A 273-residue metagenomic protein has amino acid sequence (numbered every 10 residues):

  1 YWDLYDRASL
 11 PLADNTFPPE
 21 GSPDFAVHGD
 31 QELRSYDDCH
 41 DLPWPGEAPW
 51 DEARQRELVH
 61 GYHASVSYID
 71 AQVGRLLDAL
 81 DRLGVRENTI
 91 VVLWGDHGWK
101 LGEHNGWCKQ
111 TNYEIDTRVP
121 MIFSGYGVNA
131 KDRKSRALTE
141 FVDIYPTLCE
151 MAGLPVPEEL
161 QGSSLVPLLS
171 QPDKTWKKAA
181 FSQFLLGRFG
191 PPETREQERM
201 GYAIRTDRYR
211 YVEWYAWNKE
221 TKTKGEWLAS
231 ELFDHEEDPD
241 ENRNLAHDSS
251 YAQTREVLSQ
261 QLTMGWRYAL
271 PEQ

Functional and structural regions predicted by a protein language model:
Y1, H97, K109, I115-V119 (+8 more regions): Residues that flank catalytic or metal-binding motifs in active/ligand-binding sites
Y1-N88, V92-L138, M151-E159, E220-W227 (+2 more regions): Active-site-proximal cap/lid insertion segments
R86-V92, K131-I204, Y251-Q261, Q273: Polar, surface-exposed loop/tail segments that function as active-site lids or cofactor/substrate-recognition elements
N105, L169, A246: Short, flexible helix/strand-to-coil boundary loops that buttress conserved ligand/catalytic motifs in alpha/beta
E114-T117, L185-H247: C-terminal, low-complexity/hydrophilic appendages and adjacent surface loops of extracellular/periplasmic anionic
G125-V128, G153-P155, Q171-D173, D207-Y209 (+2 more regions): Short loop segments at secondary-structure junctions
